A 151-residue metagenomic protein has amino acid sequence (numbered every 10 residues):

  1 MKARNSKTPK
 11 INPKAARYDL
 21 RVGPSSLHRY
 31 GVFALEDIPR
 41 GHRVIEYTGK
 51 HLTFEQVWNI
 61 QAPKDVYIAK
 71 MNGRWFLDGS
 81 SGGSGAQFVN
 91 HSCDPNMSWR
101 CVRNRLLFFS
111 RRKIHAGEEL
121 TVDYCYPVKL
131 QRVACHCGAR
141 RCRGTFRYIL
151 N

Functional and structural regions predicted by a protein language model:
K2-W99: Catalytic cores of histone-lysine modification enzymes
A3-N5, C93-N151: C-terminal SET catalytic tail plus cysteine-rich post-SET Zn-binding segment of SAM-dependent SET-domain
